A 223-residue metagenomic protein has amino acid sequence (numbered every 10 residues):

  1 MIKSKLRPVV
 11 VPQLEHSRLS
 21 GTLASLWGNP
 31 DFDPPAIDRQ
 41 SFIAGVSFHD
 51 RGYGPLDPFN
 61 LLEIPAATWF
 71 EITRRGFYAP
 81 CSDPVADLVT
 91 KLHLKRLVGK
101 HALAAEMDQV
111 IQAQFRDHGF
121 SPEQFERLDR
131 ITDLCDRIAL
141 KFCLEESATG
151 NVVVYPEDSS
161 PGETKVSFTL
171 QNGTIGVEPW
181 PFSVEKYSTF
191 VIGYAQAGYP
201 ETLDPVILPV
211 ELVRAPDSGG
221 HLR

Functional and structural regions predicted by a protein language model:
I2-T22, L26, P34-P35, R39-T149: Divalent metal-dependent catalytic cores for phosphoryl transfer on phosphate-bearing substrates
D31: Short arginine-rich
Q112-R223: Non-catalytic terminal regions of proteins
